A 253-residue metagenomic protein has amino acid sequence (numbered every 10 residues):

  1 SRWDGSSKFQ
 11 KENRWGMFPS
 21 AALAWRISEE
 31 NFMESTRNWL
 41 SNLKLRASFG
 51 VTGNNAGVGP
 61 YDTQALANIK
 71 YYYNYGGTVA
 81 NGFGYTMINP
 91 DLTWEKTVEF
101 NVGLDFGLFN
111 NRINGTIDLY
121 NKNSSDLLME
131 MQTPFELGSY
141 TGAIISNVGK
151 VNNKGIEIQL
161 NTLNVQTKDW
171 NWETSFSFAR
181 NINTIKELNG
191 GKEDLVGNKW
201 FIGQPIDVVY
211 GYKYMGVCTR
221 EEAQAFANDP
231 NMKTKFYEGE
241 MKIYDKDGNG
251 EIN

Functional and structural regions predicted by a protein language model:
S1-K213: Extracellular/periplasmic, surface-exposed regions of secreted and cell-surface proteins
K70-M87, F201-N253: Flexible glycine-rich, low-complexity coil/linker segments exposed to the extracellular/periplasmic environment
